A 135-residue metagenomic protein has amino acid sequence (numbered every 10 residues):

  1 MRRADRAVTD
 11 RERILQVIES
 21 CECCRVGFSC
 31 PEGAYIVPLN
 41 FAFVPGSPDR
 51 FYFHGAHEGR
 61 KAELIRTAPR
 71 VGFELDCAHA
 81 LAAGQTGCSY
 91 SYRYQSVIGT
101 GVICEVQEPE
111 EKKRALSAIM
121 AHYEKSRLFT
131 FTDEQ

Functional and structural regions predicted by a protein language model:
M1-E19: Extreme N-terminal tail/first-helix region
R2-D5, A80-Q135: Charged, gly/pro-rich active-site loop segments
V8-D10, S20-R25, S126-R127: Short Pro/Gly-enriched beta-strand edge/turn motifs at strand-loop
I18, L64-I65, I119: A generic structural signal for nonpolar/aromatic side chains embedded in well-ordered alpha-helices
C21-H57, F73: Short beta-strand segments
C24, D49, P69-F73, Q95-V102: Generic beta-strand structural signal
G33, I65, S91-Q95: A generic structural micro-feature
E58-E63, G72, A80-L81: Histidine-centered metal-chelating micro-motifs
